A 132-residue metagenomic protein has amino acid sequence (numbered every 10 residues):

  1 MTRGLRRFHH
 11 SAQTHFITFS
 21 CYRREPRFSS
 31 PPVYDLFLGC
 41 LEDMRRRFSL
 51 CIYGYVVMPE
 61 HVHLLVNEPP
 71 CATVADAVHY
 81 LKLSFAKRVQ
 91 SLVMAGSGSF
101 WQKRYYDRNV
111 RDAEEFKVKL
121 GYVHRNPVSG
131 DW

Functional and structural regions predicted by a protein language model:
M1-W132: Short catalytic/metal-binding and nucleic-acid-binding patches
